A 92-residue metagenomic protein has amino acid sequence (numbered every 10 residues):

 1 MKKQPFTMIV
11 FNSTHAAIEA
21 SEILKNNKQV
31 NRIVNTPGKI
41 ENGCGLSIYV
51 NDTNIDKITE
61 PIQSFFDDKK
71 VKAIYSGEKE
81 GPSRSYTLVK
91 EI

Functional and structural regions predicted by a protein language model:
M1-Q4, K90-I92: Short, Lys/Arg-enriched, disordered terminal segments
K2-N31: N-terminal first-folded block
P5, C44, K70-V71: A generic structural signal for well-ordered coil/turn residues at beta-strand boundaries that shape enzyme active-site
V10, Y49, Y75: Short, conserved beta-strand segments within well-ordered enzyme catalytic domains that often line or immediately flank
T14, K25, V30-T59: Amphipathic, hydrophobic secondary-structure cores in small proteins
E22, C44, K90: Solvent-exposed, flexible loop/coil residues
T59-I92: C-terminal structural segments of small proteins and small subunits
